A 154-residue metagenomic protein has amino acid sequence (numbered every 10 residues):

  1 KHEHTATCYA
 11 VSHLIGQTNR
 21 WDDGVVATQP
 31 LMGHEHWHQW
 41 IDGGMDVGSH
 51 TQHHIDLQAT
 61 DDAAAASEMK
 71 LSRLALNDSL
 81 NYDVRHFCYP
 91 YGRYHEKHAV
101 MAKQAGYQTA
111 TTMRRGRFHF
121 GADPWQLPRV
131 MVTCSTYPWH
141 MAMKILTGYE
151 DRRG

Functional and structural regions predicted by a protein language model:
K1-G43, D78: Active-site beta->alpha N-cap acidic-glycine motif
H2-T5, G43-V47, K103-A110: Glycine-enriched alpha-helix->loop->beta-strand junction motifs that scaffold or abut catalytic
Y9-V11, H50, T112-M113, V130: Conserved beta-strand termini and adjacent loop/short-helix elements that scaffold enzyme active sites in alpha/beta
A10, G48-T51, H86-Y91: Short beta-strand segments
H13-G16, H53-I55, R93-Y94: Short, catalytically relevant binding-site loops at active-site mouths
M32-A64: Histidine/lysine/aspartate-rich catalytic loop segments that bind and position anionic ligands
A59-G154: C-terminal active-site subregion of NodB/CE4 polysaccharide deacetylases
